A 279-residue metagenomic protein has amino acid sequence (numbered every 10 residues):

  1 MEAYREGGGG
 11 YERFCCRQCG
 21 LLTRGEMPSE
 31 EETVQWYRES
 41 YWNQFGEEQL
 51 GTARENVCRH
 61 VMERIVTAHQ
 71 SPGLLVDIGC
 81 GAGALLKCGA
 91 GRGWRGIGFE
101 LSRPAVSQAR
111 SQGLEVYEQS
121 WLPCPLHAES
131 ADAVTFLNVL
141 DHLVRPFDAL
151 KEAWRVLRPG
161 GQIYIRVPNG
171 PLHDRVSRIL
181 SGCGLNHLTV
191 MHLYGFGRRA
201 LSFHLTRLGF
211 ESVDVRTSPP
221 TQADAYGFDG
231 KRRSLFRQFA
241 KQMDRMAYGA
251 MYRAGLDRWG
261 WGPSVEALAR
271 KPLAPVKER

Functional and structural regions predicted by a protein language model:
M1-L137, F147-K151, T217-S218, G230-R233 (+4 more regions): Conserved N-terminal segment of class I S-adenosyl-L-methionine
F136, V144-E152, Q162-P272: S-adenosyl-L-methionine-dependent methyltransferase catalytic module, highlighting the catalytic core
R155: Basic phosphate/pyrophosphate-binding loop/patch that engages nucleotide-derived ligands
